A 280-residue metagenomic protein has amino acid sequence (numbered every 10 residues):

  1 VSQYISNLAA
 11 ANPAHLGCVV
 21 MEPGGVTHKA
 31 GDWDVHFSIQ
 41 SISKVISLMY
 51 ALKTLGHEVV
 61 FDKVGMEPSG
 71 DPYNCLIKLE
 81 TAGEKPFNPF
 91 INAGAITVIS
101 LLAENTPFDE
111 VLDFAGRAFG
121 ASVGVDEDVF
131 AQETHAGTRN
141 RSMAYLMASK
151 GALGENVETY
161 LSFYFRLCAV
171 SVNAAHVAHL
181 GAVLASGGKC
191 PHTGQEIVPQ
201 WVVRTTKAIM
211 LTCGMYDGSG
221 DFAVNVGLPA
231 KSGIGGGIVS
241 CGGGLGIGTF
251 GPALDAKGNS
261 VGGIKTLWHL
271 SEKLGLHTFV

Functional and structural regions predicted by a protein language model:
V1-H15: Beta-lactamase-like hydrolase cores
L8-A11, P86-N88, H135, G227-K231: Short Gly/Pro-enriched turn/cap motifs at secondary-structure boundaries
C18-V20, V239: Short beta-strand scaffold segments in enzyme catalytic cores
E22-V35: Short, conserved catalytic-motif segment at the N-terminal edge
G25, S38-F61, L180, I247: Active-site SXXK
A51-L167: Active-site-adjacent helix/loop patches that line small-molecule binding or acyl-intermediate pockets
T134-G137, Y145-T205, K257-S260: Penicillin-binding protein/beta-lactamase superfamily catalytic region
G187-V280: Structured C-terminal helix/loop/strand segments within mature extracytoplasmic catalytic/sensor domains
